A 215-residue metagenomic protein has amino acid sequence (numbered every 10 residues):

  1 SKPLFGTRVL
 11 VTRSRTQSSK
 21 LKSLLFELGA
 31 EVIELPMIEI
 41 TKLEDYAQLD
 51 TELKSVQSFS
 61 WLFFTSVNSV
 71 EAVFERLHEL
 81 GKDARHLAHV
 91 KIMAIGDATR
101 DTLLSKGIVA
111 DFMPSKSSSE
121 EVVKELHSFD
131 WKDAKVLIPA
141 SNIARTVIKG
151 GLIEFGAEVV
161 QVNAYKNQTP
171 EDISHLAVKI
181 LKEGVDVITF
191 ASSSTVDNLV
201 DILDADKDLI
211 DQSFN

Functional and structural regions predicted by a protein language model:
S1-N215: Conserved beta-alpha
